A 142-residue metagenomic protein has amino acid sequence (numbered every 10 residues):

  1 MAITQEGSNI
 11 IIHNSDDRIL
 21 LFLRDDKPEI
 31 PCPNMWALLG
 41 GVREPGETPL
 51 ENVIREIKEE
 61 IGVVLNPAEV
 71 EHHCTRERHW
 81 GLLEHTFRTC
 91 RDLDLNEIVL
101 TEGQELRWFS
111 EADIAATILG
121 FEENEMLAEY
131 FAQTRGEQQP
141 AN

Functional and structural regions predicted by a protein language model:
M1-W36: N-terminal strand-loop-strand
N14-D16, C74-E97, R107, E111-A112 (+1 more regions): Active-site-adjacent beta-strand/loop module that shapes the phosphate/pyrophosphate-binding cleft
F22, G46, T117: Residues that scaffold the ATP/ADP-binding catalytic core of kinase and kinase-like folds
F22, V53, I57, L106: Hydrophobic pocket/interface hotspot
E29, P33, W80, V99-N142: Nudix hydrolase/Nudix homology domain
C32-N34, N66, L83-H85: A generic structural signal for short beta-strands and their flanking turns/coil linkers
L38-H72: The catalytic Nudix box helix
R43, L65, R91-L93, G103 (+1 more regions): Hydrophobic pocket-lining residues within nucleotide cofactor-binding pockets
